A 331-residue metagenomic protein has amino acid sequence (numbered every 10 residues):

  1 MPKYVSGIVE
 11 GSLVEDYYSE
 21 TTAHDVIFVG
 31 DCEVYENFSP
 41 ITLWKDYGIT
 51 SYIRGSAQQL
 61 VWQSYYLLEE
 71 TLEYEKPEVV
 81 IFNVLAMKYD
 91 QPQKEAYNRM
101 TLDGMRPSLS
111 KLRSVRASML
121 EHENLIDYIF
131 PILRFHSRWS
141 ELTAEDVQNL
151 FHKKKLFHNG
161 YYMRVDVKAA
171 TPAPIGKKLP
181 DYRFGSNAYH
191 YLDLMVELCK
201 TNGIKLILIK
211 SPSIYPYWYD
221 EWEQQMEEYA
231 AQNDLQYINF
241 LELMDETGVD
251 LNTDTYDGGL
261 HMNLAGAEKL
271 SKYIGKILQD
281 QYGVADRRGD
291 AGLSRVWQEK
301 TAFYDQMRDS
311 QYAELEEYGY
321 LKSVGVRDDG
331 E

Functional and structural regions predicted by a protein language model:
P2-T22: Alpha-helical transmembrane signal-anchor/signal-peptide segments
G11-V14, E36-N37, Y66-E69, Y189-M195 (+1 more regions): Alpha-helical scaffolding within the catalytic cores of extracellular/periplasmic polymer-degrading hydrolases
V29, E33-V115: Membrane-embedded segments
S51-A57, P180, F184, G259: Acidic/histidine-rich helix-loop elements that form or flank divalent-metal/phosphate-binding sites at the catalytic
V79-Y89, L150-T247: Conserved, well-ordered alpha-helix/loop/beta-strand core segments that scaffold catalytic motifs
Y97-N202, R288-E331: Secreted/periplasmic serine-hydrolase-like ester/acetyl group-modifying domain
D220, Q224-R295, D305-V326: C-terminal regions of proteins
